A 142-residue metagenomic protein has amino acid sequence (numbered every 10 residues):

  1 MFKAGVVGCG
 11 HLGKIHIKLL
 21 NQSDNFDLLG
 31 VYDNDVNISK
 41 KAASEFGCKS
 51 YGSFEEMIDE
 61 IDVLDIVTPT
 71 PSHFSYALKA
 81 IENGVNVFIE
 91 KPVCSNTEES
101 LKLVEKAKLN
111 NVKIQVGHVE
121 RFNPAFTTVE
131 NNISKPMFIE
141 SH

Functional and structural regions predicted by a protein language model:
M1-F46: N-terminal Rossmann-like dinucleotide-binding module
G13, S39, H73, A77 (+2 more regions): A general structural signal for well-ordered alpha-helical segments in protein cores
H16, F46-V104: Beta-loop-alpha module in the N-terminal Rossmann-like domain of NAD(P)-dependent dehydrogenases, especially those
L20-N21, M57, I133: Hydrophobic C-terminal alpha-helix "anchor/cap" residues
N21, E82, K106-K108: Acidic (Asp/Glu)-rich catalytic clusters
F26, V85, V112-K113: Short, well-ordered coil/turn segments that N-cap beta-strands
L29, D62, M137: Conserved acidic residues
C94-H142: A contiguous active-site-proximal alpha/beta segment in oxidoreductase catalytic domains
